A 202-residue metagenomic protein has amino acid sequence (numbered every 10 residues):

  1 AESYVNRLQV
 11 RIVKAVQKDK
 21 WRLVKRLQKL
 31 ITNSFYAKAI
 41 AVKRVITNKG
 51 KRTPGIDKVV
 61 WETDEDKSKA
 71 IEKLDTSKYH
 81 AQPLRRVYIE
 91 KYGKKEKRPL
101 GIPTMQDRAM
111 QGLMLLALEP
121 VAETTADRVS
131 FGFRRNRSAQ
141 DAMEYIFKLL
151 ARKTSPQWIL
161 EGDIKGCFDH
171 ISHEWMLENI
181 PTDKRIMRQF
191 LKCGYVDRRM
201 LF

Functional and structural regions predicted by a protein language model:
A1-G50, L116-G132: Charged boundary/loop elements
R11-I12, A70, I146: Generic hydrophobic alpha-helical segments
K49-E62, A81-A109, T125-R137, L160-E161 (+1 more regions): Short, conserved non-catalytic motifs in the polymerase core
E62-A81: Amphipathic alpha-helical blocks
K73, R128-V129, R134, D141-F202: Conserved polymerase palm-domain catalytic core
R98, M110-Q111, D169-S172: Short helix/loop capping segments that flank catalytic or ligand/cofactor-binding pockets
